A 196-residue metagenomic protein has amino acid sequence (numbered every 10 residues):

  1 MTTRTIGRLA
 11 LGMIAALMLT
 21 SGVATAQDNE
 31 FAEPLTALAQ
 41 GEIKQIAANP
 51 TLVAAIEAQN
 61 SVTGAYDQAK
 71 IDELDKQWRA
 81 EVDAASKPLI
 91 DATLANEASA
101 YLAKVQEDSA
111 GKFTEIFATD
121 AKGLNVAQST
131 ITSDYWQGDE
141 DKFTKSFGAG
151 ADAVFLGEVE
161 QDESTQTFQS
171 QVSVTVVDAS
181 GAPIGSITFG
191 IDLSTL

Functional and structural regions predicted by a protein language model:
T2-L11: Bacterial N-terminal signal peptides that target proteins for export
A10-S21: Bacterial N-terminal signal peptides
G22-A26: Sec/Tat signal peptide C-region and signal peptidase I cleavage site
Q27-K87, G111-K112: Juxtamembrane extracytoplasmic/periplasmic/luminal helical "stalk" adjacent to the first N-terminal
K87-A103, I131-E160: Extracytoplasmic/periplasmic sensor domains and loops in membrane signaling proteins
E115-A121: Short hydrophobic alpha-helical segments used for membrane anchoring or interfacial signaling
N125-S129: Amphipathic coiled-coil signal-relay and dimerization helices
T167-L196: Conserved beta-strands of PAS-like sensory domains
